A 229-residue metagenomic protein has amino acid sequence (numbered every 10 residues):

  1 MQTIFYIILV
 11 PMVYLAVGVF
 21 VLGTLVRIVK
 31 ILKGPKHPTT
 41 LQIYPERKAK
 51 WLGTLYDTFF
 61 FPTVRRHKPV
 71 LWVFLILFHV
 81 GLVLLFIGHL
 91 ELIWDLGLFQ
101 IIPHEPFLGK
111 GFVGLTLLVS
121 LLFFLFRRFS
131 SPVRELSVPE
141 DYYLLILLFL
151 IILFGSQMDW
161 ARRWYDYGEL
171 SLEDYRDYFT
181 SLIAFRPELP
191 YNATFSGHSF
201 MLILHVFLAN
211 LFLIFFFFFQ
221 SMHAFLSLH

Functional and structural regions predicted by a protein language model:
Q2-H229: Membrane-embedded alpha-helical bundles of multi-pass integral membrane proteins
